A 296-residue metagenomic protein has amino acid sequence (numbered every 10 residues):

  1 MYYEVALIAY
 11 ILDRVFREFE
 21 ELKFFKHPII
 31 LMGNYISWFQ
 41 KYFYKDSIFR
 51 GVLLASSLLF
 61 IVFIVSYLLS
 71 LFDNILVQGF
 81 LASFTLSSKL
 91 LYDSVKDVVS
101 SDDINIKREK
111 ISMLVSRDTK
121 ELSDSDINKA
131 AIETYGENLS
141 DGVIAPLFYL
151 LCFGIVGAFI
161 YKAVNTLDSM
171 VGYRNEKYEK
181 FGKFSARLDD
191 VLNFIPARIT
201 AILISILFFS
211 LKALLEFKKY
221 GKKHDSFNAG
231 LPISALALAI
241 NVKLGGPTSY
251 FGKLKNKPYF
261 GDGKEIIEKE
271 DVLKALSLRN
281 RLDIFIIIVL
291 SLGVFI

Functional and structural regions predicted by a protein language model:
M1-F159, R174-N175, E179-I296: Hydrophobic alpha-helical transmembrane segments
V15, A163, L167, V171: Active-site His/Glu-centered metal-binding helix of metallohydrolases
